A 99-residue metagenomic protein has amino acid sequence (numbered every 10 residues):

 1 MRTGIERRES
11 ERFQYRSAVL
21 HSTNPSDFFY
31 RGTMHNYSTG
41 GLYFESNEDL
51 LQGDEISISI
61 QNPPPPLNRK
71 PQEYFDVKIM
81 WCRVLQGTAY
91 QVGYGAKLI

Functional and structural regions predicted by a protein language model:
M1-Y37: N-terminal helix initiation/capping motif
S10-R12, Y37, L51, K70-Q72 (+1 more regions): Short coil/turn motifs at beta-sheet boundaries
R12-Q14, F28-F29, L67-D76: Short coil-to-beta-strand transition motifs
T23, N36, N62-P64, W81-R83: Beta-strand elements of well-folded, non-transmembrane domains
T23-L50, S57, G93-G95: Short strand-loop-strand
G41, P64-L67, L85: Short beta-strands and strand-coil junctions in structured, solvent-facing domains, enriched
L50, Q61-P66: Short, charged beta-turn/beta-strand-edge "cap" motif at the junction between a beta-strand and an adjacent loop
Y74-I99: C-terminal structural segments of small proteins and small subunits
